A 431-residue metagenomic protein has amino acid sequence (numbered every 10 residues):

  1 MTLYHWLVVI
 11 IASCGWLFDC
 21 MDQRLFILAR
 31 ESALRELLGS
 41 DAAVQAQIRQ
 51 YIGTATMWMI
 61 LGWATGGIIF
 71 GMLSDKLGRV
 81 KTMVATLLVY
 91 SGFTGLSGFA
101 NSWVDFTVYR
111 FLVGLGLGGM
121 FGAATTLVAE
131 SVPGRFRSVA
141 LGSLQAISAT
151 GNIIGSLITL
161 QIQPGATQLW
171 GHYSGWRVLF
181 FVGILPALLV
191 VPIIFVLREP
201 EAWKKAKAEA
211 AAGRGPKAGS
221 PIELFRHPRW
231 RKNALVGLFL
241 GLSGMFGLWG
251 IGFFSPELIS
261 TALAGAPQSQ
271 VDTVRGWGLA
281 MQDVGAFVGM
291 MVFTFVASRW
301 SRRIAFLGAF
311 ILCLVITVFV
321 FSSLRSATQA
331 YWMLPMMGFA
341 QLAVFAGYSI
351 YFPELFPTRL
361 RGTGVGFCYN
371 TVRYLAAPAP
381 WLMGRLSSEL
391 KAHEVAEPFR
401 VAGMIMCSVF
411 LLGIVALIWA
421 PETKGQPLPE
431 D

Functional and structural regions predicted by a protein language model:
M1-D431: Transmembrane-helix signature of 12-pass secondary carriers
